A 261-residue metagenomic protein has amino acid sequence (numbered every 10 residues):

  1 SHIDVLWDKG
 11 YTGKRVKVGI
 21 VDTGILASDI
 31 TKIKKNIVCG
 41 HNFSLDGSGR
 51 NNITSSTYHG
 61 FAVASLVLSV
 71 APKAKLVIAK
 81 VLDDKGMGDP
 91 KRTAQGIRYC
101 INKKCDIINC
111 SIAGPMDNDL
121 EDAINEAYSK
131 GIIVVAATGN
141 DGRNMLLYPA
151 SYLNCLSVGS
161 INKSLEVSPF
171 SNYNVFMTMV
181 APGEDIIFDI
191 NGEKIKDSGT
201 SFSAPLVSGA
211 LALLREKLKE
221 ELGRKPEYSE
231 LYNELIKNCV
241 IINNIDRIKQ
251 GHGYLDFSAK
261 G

Functional and structural regions predicted by a protein language model:
S1-K75, Q95, N102-K103, S164 (+1 more regions): Active-site core segment of subtilase-fold serine proteases
K17-I20, K75-K80, D106-S111, I133-A137 (+3 more regions): Structural recognition of the beta-strand scaffold that forms the well-ordered cores of secreted hydrolase catalytic
D22, I132, L147-E220: Extracellular S/T/G-rich loop segment that most often corresponds to the catalytic His/Ser-adjacent loop
S48-F61, D141, I195-V207: Gly/Ser-rich catalytic serine loop of serine hydrolases
V67, A79-L82, G183-Y254: Hydrolase catalytic cores
V81, G86-C105, I112-P115: Catalytic-core regions of hydrolytic enzymes
I101, C105-I112, N118, K130 (+3 more regions): C-terminal subdomain of the subtilisin-like protease fold in secreted/lumenal serine endopeptidases
N118-V134: Catalytic-core regions built around general acid/base machinery
